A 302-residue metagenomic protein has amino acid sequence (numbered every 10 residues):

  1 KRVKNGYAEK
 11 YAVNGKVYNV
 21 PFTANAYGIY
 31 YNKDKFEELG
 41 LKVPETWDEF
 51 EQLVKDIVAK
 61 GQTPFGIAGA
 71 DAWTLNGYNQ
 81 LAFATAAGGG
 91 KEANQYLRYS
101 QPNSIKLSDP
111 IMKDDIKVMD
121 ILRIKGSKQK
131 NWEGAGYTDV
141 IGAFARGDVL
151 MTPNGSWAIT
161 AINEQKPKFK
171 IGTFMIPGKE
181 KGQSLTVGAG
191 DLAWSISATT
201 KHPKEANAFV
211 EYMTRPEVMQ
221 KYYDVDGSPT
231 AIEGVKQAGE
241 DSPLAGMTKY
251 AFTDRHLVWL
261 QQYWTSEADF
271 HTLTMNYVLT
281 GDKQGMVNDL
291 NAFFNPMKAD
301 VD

Functional and structural regions predicted by a protein language model:
K1-G6, K10-A12, D34-E45, A143 (+2 more regions): Extracytoplasmic "Venus flytrap"/periplasmic binding protein-like
K1-V3, A86-D114, E164-Q165, G178-T186 (+1 more regions): Short, solvent-exposed loop/beta-turn-alpha elements that line the ligand-binding surface or hinge of extracytoplasmic
K1-Y27, E51, G77-Y78, K168 (+2 more regions): Hinge/lid segment of periplasmic solute-binding proteins
A12, V187-G188, Y223-G234, P243-D300: C-terminal capping/gating helix-and-loop segments adjacent to ligand/active sites or protein-protein/ligand interfaces
G15, E38-L39, I124-K125, N163-D226: Extracytoplasmic/periplasmic substrate-recognition and gating elements
W47-Q52, N131-A145: Short helix-initiation/N-cap motifs at beta->coil->alpha
D56, Y99-W132: Glycine-centered hinge/linker elements that transmit conformational signals in sensory and ligand-binding systems
G66, L150-G155, G172: Paired acidic/hydrophobic, glycine-rich loop segments that form the ligand-binding mouth/hinge of periplasmic-binding
